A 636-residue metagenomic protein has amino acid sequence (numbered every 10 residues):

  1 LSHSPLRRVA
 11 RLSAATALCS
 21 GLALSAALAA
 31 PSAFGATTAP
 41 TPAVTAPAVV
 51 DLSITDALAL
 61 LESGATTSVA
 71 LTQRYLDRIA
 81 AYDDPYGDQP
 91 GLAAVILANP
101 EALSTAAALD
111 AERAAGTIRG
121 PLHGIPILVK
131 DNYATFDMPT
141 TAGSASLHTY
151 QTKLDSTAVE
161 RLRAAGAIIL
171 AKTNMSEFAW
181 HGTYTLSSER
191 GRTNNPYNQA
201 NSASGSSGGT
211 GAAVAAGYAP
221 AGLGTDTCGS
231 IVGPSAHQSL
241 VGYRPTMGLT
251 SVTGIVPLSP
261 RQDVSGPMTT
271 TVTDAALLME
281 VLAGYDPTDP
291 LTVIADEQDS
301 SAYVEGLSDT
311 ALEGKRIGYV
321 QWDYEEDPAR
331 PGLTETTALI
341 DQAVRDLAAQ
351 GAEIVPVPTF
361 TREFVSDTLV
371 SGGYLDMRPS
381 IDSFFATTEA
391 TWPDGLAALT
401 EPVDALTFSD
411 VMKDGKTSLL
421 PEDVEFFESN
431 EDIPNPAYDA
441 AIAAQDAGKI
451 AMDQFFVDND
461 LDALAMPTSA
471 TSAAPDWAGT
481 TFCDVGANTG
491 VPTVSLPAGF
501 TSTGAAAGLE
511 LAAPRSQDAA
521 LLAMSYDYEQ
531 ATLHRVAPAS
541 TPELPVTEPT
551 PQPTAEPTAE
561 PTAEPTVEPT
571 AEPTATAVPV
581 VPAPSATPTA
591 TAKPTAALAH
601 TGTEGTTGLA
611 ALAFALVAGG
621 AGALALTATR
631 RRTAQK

Functional and structural regions predicted by a protein language model:
T37-T141, A145-H148, A179-G182, I294-A295 (+3 more regions): Short, well-ordered alpha-helical
G64, G124, E422-P549: Glycine-rich, small-residue loops and helix-cap segments that act as flexible hinges at active-site edges
P85, L122-S265, P290-V293, V320-W322 (+2 more regions): Short glycine/serine-rich loop/turn segments
H123-A142, A311-V320, L375-I450, P497-A506: Short helix-loop capping/hinge segments that flank enzyme active sites or metal/cofactor-binding pockets
Y133, V264, L291-R378, D382-A390: Gly/Ser-rich, acidic/histidine-flanked active-site/gating loops
A216-Q321, D346, N488-P553: Structural helix-boundary/capping segments
A577-F614: Extracellular Ser/Thr-rich, low-complexity/disordered mucin-like segments
A613-K636: C-terminal membrane-anchoring or membrane-association module
